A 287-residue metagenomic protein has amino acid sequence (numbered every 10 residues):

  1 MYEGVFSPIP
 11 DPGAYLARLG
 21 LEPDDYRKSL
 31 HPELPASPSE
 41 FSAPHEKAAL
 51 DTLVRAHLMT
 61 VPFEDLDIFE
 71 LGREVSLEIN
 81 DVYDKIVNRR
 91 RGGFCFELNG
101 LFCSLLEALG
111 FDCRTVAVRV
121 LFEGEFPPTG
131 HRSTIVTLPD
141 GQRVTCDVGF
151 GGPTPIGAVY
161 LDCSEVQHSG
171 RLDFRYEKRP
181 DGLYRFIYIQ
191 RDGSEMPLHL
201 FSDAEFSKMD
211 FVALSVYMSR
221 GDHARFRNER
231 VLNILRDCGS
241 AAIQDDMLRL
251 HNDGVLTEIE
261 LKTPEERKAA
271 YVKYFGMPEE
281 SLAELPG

Functional and structural regions predicted by a protein language model:
Y2-P23, M59-P62, V118-G124, P128-I259 (+1 more regions): His-Asp-centered catalytic microenvironments across diverse enzyme cores, prominently the transglutaminase-like
S7-R90: Secondary-structure boundary elements
G13, C103, K268-A269: Short glycine-/small-residue-rich flexible loop motifs, especially phosphate/cofactor-binding loops
R18, A108, K273-Y274: Residues at alpha-helix termini
S29, R119, L285: Residue-level "edge-of-site" marker
R91-V116, T134, L232: Cysteine-centered nucleophilic/redox motifs
I259-E260, P264-G287: Generic C-terminus detector
